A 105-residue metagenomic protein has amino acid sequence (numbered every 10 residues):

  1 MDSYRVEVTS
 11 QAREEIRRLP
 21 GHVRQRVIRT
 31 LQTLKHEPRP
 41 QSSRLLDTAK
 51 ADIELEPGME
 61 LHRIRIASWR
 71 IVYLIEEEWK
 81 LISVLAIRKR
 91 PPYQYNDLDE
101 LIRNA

Functional and structural regions predicted by a protein language model:
M1-Q32: Arg/Lys-rich, positively charged N-terminal/basic patches that mediate binding to nucleic acids
D2, E60, K80-S83: Residue-level signal for beta-strand positions within conserved beta-sheet cores that form or flank
E14, I66-R70, L74-A105: Enriched for short, Lys/Arg-rich terminal
L19, L31-L34, L46, L85: Generic leucine side-chain signal with a strong bias for well-ordered alpha-helical environments
R24, H36-R39, P92: Generic structural signal for secondary-structure transition and capping sites
Q25, L45, I64, K89-P91: Positively charged, low-complexity intrinsically disordered regions
T33-R65: A short, surface-exposed loop/turn module that caps and links secondary-structure elements
